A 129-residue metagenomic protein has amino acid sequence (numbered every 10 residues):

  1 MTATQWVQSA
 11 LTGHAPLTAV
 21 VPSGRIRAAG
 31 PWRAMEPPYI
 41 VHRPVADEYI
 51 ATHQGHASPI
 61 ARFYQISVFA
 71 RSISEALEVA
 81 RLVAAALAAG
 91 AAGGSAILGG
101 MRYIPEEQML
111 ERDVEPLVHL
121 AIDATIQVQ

Functional and structural regions predicted by a protein language model:
M1-H56, S74, E78, G90 (+1 more regions): Small/polar-rich, solvent-exposed N-terminal microdomains that initiate assembly or binding
P22, P38, R62, I97-G99 (+1 more regions): Residue-level signal for beta-strand positions within conserved beta-sheet cores that form or flank
R43-E48, F69, E115-H119: Extracytoplasmic/cell-surface-exposed regions of Actinobacterial cell-envelope-associated and secreted proteins
V45-E48, P59-Y64, A85-A89, I122-D123: Short, low-complexity, polar/charged sequence segments that are solvent-exposed and flexible
H53-A57, R112-E115: Short, solvent-exposed beta-strand/turn "edge" segments of beta-rich domains on protein surfaces
A57-S72, A76, V118-Q129: Oligomerization/assembly interface segments of phage tail-like spikes and tubes
V79-A85: Short amphipathic alpha-helices in soluble, non-transmembrane regions that often serve as interface/regulatory elements
A85-Q129: Acidic-leaning, charged glycine-interspersed low-complexity segments
